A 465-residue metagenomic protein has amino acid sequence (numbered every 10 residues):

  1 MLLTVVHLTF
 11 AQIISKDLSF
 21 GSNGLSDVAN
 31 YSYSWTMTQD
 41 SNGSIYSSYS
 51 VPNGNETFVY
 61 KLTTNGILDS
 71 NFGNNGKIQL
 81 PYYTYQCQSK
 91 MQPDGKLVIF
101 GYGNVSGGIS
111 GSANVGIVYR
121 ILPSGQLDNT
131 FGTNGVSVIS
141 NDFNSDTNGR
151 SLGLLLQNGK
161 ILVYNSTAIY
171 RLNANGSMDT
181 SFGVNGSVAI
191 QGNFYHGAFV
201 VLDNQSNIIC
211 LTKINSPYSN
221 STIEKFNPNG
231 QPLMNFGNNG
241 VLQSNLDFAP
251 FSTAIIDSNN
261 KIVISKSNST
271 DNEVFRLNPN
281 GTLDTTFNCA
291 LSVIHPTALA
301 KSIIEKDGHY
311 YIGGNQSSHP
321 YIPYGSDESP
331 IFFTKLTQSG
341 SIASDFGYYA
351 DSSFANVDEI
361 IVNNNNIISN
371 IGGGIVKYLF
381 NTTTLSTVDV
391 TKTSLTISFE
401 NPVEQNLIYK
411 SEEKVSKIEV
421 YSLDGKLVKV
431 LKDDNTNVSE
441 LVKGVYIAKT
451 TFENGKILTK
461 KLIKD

Functional and structural regions predicted by a protein language model:
M1-I13: Bacterial Sec-dependent N-terminal signal peptides
Q12-S386: Extracytoplasmic mature domains of secreted or surface-exposed proteins
P52, E305, P402, L441-K443 (+1 more regions): Surface-exposed coil/turn segments at beta-strand junctions on protein surfaces, enriched
F380-Q405, S411-E412, K426: Residue-level detector of functionally pivotal "anchor" positions at catalytic/ligand-binding pockets or at interdomain
Y409, K443-D465: C-terminal tail/sorting-segment detector
K414-E419: Short beta-strand/loop motifs in extracellular/secreted proteins, especially within beta-sandwich accessory domains
V420-V428, Y446: Short, glycine-anchored, charge-dense loop/turn motifs used at functional sites
L427-V442, F452-I457: Glycine-centered tight-turn motifs at strand-turn-strand junctions
